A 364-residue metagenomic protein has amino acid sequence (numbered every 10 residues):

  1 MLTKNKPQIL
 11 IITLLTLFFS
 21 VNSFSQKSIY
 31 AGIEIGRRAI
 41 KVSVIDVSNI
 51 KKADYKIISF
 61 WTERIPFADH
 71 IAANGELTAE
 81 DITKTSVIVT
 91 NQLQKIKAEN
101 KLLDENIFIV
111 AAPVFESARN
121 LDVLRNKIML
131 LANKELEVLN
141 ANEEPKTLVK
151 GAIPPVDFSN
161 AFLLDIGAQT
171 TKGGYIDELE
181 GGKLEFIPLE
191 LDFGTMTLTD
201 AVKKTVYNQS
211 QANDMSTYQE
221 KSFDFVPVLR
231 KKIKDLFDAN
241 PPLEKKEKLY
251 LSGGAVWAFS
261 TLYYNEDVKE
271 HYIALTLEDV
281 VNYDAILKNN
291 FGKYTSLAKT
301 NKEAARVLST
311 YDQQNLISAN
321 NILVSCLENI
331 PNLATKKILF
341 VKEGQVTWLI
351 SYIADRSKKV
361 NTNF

Functional and structural regions predicted by a protein language model:
M1-K27: Bacterial Sec-dependent N-terminal signal peptides
K27-Y55, A152, V156-L191, G254: Gly/Thr-rich phosphate-binding beta-strand-loop-beta motif of the actin/hexokinase/Hsp70
S28, D104-F108, K245-K248, K336: Residue-level recognition of the N-termini of beta-strands and the immediately preceding loop/turn
A31-V123: Conserved phosphate-binding loops in N-terminal lobes of ATP-dependent enzymes of the actin/Hsp70/sugar-kinase
A72-T90, Q94-A98, F115-N120, L124-N160 (+3 more regions): Helical "lid/coupling" subdomains associated with nucleotide-phosphate turnover
L103-I107, A168, E244-K245, E343-Q345: Short Gly/Ser/Thr- and Asp/Glu-enriched loop/turn motifs at secondary-structure junctions
I107-P113, N142-K146, A168: Short, glycine/charge-rich beta-strand/loop segments that flank catalytic centers and engage negatively charged groups
